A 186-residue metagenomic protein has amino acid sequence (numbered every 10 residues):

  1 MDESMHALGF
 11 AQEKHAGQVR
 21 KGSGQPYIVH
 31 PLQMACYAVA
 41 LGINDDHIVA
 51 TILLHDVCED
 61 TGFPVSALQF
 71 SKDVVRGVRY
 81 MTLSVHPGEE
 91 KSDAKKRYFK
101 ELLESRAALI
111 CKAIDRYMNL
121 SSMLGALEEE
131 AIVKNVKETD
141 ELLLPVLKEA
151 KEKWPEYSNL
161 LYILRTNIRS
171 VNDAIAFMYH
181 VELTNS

Functional and structural regions predicted by a protein language model:
M1-S186: Active-site helical microenvironments for divalent-metal-assisted chemistry
